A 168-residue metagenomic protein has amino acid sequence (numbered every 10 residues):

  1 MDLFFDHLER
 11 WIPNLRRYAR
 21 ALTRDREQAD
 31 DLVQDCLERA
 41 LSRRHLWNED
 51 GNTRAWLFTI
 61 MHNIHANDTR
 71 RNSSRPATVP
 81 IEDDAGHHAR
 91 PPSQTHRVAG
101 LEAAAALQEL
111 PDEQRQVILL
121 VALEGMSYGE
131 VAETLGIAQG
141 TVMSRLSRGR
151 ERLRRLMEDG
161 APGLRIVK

Functional and structural regions predicted by a protein language model:
M1-R17, E27-D30, L41: A short, charge-rich alpha-helical start-of-domain segment used by transcription regulators
D2-D6, E133-T134, E151-K168: C-terminal edge and immediately downstream basic/flexible tail or linker adjoining helix-turn-helix-like DNA-binding
R16, L37, P111, R115 (+1 more regions): C-terminal flanking helix
D25, S127, G136-T141: Helix-turn-helix DNA-binding motif, specifically the short coil turn and the N-cap/start of the second
L37-L41, G51-S74, L146, R150: Σ70-family region 2.3-2.4 aromatic/basic alpha-helix that recognizes the −10 promoter and nucleates DNA melting
L46, T59-V79, T95-H96, R155: Arg/Lys-rich amphipathic alpha helix in sigma70-family domain 2
N67, R75-A105, S127, V167: Internal acidic/polar
V117-V121: A short pre-motif secondary-structure segment
